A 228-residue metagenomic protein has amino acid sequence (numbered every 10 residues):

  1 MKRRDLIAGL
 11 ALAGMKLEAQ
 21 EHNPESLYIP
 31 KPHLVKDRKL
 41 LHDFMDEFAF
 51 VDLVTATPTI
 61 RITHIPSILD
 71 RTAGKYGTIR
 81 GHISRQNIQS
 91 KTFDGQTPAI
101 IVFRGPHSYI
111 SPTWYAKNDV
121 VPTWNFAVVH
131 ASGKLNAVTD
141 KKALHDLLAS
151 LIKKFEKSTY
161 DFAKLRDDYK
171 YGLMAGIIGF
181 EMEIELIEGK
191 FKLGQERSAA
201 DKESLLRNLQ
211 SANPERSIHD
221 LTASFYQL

Functional and structural regions predicted by a protein language model:
R4-Q20: N-terminal export signals
E21-Y76: An N-terminal domain-cap segment
N23-I29, P106-L228: Charged, gly/pro-rich active-site loop segments
H42, V54-T57, I88-K91, K117-V120: Catalytic micro-motifs at enzyme active sites that drive phosphoryl/nucleotidyl and oxygen chemistry
H42-F44, R71, K91-F93, K170-A175: A general structural signal for short secondary-structure junctions and capping/turn motifs
E47-F48, G95-T97, G176, A212: Structured helix-beta-strand junction loops
A49, T63, K75-I79, G95-A99 (+1 more regions): A generic structural signal for short beta-strands and their flanking turns/coil linkers
I68-I110: A short mixed-secondary-structure module that forms the rim of ligand-binding clefts
